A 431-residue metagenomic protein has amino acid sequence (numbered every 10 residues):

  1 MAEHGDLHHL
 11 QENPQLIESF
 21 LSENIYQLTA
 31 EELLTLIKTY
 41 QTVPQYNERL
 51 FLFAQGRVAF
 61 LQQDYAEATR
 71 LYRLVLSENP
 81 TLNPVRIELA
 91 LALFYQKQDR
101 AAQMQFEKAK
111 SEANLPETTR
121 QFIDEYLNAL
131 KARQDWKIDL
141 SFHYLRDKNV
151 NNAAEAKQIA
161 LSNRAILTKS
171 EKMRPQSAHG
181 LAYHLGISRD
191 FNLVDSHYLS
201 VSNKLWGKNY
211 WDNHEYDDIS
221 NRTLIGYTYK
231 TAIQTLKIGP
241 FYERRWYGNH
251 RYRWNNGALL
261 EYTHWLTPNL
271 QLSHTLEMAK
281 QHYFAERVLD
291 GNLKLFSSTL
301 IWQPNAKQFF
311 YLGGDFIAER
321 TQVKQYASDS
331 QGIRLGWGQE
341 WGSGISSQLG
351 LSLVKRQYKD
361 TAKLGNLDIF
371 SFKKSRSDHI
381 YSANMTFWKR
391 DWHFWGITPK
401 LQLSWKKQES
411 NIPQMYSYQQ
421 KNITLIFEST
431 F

Functional and structural regions predicted by a protein language model:
A2-R49, L115-L224: Outer-membrane beta-barrel initiation region
Q62, F142-K148, F191, L205-N209 (+10 more regions): Transmembrane beta-strands of outer-membrane beta-barrel pores
I138-F142, L185, V201-N203, L236-P240 (+6 more regions): Membrane-embedded beta-strand positions of outer-membrane beta-barrel proteins
P175-H179, N213-I219, N249-N255, E286-K294 (+3 more regions): Replace "Gram-negative outer membrane beta-barrel proteins" with "bacterial and organellar outer membrane beta-barrel
V194-L199, T231-I238, L266-H274, N305-L312 (+3 more regions): Repeated loop/turn-to-beta-strand initiation elements of outer-membrane beta-barrel proteins
N384-F387, Y418-F431: Outer-membrane beta-barrel "beta-signal"
